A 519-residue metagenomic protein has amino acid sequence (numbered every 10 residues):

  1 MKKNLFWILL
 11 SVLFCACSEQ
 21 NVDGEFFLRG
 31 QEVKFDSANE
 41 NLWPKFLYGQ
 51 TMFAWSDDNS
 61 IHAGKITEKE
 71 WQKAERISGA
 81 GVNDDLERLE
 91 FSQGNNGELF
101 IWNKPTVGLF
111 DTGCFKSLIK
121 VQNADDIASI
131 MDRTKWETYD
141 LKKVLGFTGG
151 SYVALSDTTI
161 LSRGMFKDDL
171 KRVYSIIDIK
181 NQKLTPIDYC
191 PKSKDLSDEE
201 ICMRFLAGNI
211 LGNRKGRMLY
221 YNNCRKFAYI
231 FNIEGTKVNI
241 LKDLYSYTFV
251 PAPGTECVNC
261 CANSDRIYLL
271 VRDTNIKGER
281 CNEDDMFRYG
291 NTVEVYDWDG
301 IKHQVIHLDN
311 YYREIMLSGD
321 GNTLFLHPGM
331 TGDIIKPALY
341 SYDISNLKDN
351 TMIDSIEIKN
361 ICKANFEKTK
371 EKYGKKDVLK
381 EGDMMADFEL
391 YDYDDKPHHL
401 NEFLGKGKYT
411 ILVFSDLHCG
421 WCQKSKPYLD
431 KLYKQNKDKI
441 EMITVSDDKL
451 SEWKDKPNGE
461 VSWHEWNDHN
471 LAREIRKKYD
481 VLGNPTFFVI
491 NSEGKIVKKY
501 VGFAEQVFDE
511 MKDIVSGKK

Functional and structural regions predicted by a protein language model:
G30-F35, W71-E87, N123-L145, L184-R204 (+3 more regions): Surface-exposed loop and turn segments in beta-propeller and other repeat-based domains that flank or scaffold
E32-H62, Y268: Beta-strand-rich domains and repeat architectures in extracellular enzymes and scaffolds, especially beta-propellers
L42-L47, L89-N95, G149-D157, C202-K215 (+2 more regions): Structural signature of eukaryotic scaffold interfaces centered on beta-propeller domains
S162-F166, L270-R288, G329-Y342, D349: Short, conserved, GDST-rich strand-edge loop motifs in beta-rich repeat architectures
T351-Y391, L404-G407: N-proximal helix/coil linker or "cap" segments that precede and/or mark the start of modular domains
S355, V489-K519: Thiol-/selenol-based redox modules, centered on thioredoxin-like and closely related oxidoreductase domains
F414-K431: Conserved redox-active cysteine motifs that mediate thiol-disulfide chemistry, especially di-cysteine Cys-X(1-2)-Cys
I443, K456-E493: Short, internal strand/loop/helix patches that form the active-site neighborhood or redox-interaction surface
